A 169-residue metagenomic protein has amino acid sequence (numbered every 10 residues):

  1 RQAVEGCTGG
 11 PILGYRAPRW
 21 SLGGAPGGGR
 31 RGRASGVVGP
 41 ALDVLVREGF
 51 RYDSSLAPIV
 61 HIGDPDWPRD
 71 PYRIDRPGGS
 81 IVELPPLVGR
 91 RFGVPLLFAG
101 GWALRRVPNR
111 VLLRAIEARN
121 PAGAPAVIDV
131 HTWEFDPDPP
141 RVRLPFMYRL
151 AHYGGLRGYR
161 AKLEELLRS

Functional and structural regions predicted by a protein language model:
R1-C7: An active-site-proximal structural segment forming one wall of the substrate-binding cleft that immediately precedes
Q2, L42, E164: Short glycine-/small-residue-rich flexible loop motifs, especially phosphate/cofactor-binding loops
E5, E83, E134: Acidic-residue sensor for enzyme active/binding pockets
G10, A17-D129: Active-site-adjacent pocket scaffolds in enzyme catalytic domains
P11-G14, R141: Bulky hydrophobic/aromatic packing residues
R106-S169: C-terminal domain-boundary segment and adjacent tail
